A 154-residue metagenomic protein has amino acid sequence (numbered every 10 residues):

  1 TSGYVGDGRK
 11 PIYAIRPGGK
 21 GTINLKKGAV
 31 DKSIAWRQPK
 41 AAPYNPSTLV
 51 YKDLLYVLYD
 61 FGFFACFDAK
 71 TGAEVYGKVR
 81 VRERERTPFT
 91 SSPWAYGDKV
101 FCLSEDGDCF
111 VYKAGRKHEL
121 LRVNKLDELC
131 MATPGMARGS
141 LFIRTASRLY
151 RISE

Functional and structural regions predicted by a protein language model:
T1-E154: Noncatalytic, solvent-exposed loop/strand surfaces of beta-propeller-type extracellular/periplasmic domains
